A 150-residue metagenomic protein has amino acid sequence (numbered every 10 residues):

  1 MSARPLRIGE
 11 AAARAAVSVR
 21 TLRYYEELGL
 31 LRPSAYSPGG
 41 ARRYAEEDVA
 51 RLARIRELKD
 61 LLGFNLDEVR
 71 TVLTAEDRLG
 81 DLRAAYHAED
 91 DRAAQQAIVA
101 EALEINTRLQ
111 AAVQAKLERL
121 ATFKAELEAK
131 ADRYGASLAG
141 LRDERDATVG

Functional and structural regions predicted by a protein language model:
S2-R7, A13, E46-G150: Arg/Lys-rich, alpha-helical DNA-contact motif
A11, S18-T21, G40: Short glycine/proline-centered loop/turn elements that form peptide/ligand docking sites
A12, E26: The alpha-helix within a helix-turn-helix
L22-Y25, I55: Conserved hydrophobic/aromatic packing and binding residues within compact polymer-binding modules
Y25, P38, V72: Residue-level "edge-of-site" marker
L31-G39: Beta-hairpin "wing" of winged helix-turn-helix
G39-E46: Minor-groove-contacting beta-hairpin "wing" of winged helix-turn-helix DNA-binding domains
